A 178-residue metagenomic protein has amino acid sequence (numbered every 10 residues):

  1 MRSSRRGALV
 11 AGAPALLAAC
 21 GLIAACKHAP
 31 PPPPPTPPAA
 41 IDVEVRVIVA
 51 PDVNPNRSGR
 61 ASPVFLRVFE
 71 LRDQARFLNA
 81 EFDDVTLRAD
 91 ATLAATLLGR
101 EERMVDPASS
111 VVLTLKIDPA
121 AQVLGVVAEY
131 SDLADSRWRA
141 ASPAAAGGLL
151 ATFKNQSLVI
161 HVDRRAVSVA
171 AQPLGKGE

Functional and structural regions predicted by a protein language model:
M1-S3, A11-C20: Secretory targeting signals
R5-V10, C26: N-terminal export leaders
L22, K27-A29: Bacterial signal peptide processing site
R46-R57: Short amphipathic, basic-aromatic surface patches that mediate peripheral association with negatively charged
S58-F65: Short coil-to-beta strand junction motifs in C2/discoidin
A80-I117: Tryptophan-paired
A121-D132: A short, solvent-exposed beta-strand micro-motif common in secreted/extracellular proteins
R139-E178: Glycine-rich, aromatic-bearing surface loops/beta-hairpins
